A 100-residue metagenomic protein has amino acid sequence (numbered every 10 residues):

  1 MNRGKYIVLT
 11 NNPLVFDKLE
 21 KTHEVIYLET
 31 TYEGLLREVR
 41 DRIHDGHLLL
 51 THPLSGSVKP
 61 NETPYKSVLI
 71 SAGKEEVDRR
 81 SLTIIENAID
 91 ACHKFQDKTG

Functional and structural regions predicted by a protein language model:
N2-I7: Extreme N-terminal starter segment of soluble prokaryotic enzymes
L9, I26, L69-S71: Residues in well-ordered beta-strands of folded domains
L9-F16: Short, polar loop motifs at secondary-structure junctions
P13, L54-G56, G73: Short glycine-rich anion-binding loops that position phosphate/pyrophosphate groups of nucleotides and phosphorylated
L19, E24-T63: Rossmann-like NAD(P)(H) cofactor-binding subdomain of soluble oxidoreductases
G34, S71-G100: Internal alpha-helical scaffold of NAD(P)-dependent oxidoreductase catalytic cores
N61-K74: Short basic, glycine-rich beta-strand/loop surfaces that mediate nucleic-acid
